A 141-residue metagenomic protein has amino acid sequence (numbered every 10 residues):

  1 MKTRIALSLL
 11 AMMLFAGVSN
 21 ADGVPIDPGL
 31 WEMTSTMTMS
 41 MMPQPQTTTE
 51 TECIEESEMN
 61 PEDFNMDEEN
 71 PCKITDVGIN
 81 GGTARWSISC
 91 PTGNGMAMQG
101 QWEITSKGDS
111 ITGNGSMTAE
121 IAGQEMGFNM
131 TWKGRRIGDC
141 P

Functional and structural regions predicted by a protein language model:
M1, A21-D22: Absolute protein N-terminus
M1-L7: Bacterial N-terminal signal peptides that target proteins for export
S8-L9, S19: Cleavable N-terminal signal peptides
F15-A21: Sec/Tat signal peptide C-region and signal peptidase I cleavage site
D22-P141: Subset-of-secretome marker
